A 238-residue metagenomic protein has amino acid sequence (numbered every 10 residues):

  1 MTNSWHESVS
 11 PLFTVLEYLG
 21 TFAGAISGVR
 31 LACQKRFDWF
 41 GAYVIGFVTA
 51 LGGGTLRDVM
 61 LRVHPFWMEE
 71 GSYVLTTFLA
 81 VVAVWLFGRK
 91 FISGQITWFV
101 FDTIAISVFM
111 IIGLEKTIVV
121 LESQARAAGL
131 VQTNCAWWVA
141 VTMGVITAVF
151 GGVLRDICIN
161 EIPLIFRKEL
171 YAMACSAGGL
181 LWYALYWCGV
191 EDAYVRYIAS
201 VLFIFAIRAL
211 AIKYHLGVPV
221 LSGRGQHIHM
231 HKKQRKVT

Functional and structural regions predicted by a protein language model:
M1-L12, A125-V131: Short, strongly hydrophobic alpha-helical membrane anchors
S8-T21, F66-L79, Q132-A148: Structural signature of hydrophobic alpha-helical transmembrane segments
G24, I45-G53, S72, T76-A80 (+9 more regions): Alpha-helical transmembrane segments in multi-pass membrane proteins
A25-K35, D58-V59, V82-Q95, V153-L164 (+1 more regions): C-terminal ends of transmembrane helices
F40-V48, E69-L75, Q95-I106, V139 (+2 more regions): Cytoplasmic-side transmembrane-helix entry/capping segments in multi-pass membrane proteins
L79-V119: Ordered, amphipathic secondary-structure segments that act as subunit-interaction surfaces in large macromolecular
I112-E122, A177-A193: Hydrophobic alpha-helical transmembrane segments in multi-pass integral membrane proteins
P219-T238: Short, highly charged, low-complexity non-transmembrane loops/tails of multi-pass membrane proteins
